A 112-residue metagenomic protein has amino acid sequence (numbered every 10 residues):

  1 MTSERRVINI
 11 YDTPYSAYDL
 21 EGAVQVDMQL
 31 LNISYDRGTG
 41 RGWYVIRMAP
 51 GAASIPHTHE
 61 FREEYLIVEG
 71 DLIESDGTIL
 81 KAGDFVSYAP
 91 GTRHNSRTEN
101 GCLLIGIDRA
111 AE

Functional and structural regions predicted by a protein language model:
M1-T39: A short, N-terminal "cap"/entry segment at the start of jelly-roll beta-barrel domains of the cupin/DSBH fold
V26, G91-E112: Ligand-binding loop in jelly-roll beta-barrel domains
Q29-H59, A89-R93: Conserved short histidine dyad/triad with adjacent acidic residue
R41-W43, Y65, C102: Structural motif
P50, H59-S75: Glycine- and acidic-residue-biased ligand/ion/polar-headgroup-sensing regions
T58-E60, T78-I79, T98-N100: Short glycine/proline-enriched turns and hinge-like loops at secondary-structure junctions
E74-R93: Short acidic-glycine-tyrosine-enriched beta hairpin
